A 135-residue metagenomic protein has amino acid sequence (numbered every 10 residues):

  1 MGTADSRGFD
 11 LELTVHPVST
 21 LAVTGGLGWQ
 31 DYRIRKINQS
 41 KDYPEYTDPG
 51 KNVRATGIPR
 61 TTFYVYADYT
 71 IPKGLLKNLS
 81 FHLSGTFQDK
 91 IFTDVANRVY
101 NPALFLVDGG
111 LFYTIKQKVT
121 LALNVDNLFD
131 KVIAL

Functional and structural regions predicted by a protein language model:
M1-D94: Gram-negative outer-membrane beta-barrel transporters
L11, G109-L111: Short, basic/aromatic-rich helical patch in the C-terminal catalytic core of site-specific tyrosine
T14, D48, Y100, L121-A122: Preference for short coil/turn "hinge" residues that link or interrupt alpha-helices
D42-E45, V99, L111: Intrinsic disorder/low-structure terminal segments
T86-D94, F112-L135: C-terminal beta-signal and adjacent terminal beta-strands/loops of Gram-negative outer-membrane beta-barrel proteins
V95-N101: Short, surface-exposed loop/helix-turn segments at secondary-structure junctions that function as lids/hinges flanking
A103-V107: Strand-loop-strand
